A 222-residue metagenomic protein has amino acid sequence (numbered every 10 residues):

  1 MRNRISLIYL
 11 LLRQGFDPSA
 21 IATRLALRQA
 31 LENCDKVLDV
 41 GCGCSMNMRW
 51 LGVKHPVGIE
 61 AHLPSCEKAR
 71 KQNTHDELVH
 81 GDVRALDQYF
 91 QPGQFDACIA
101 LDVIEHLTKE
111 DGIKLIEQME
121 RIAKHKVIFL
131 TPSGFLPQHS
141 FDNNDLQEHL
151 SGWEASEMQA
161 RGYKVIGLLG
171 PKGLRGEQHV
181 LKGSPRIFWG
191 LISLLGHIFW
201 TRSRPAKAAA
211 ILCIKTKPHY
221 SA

Functional and structural regions predicted by a protein language model:
M1-A97, E110-E117, E148, G152 (+4 more regions): Conserved N-terminal segment of class I S-adenosyl-L-methionine
P56, V127, Y163-I166: Hydrophobic anchor at the start of a short beta-strand that flanks the dinucleotide cofactor-binding loop
A97-V103: A short beta-strand submotif of the Rossmann-like class I SAM-dependent methyltransferase core that lines
D102, P132-G134: Histidine-centered beta-alpha loop that forms part of the nucleotide-sugar donor binding/catalytic region in diverse
H106-L107: A short His-aromatic
Q118-I122: Conserved helix-to-beta-strand junction in the class I
K124-P132: Conserved beta-strand signature within the Rossmann-like core of class I S-adenosyl-L-methionine
P137-S156: Acceptor-substrate binding/catalytic loop of class I
